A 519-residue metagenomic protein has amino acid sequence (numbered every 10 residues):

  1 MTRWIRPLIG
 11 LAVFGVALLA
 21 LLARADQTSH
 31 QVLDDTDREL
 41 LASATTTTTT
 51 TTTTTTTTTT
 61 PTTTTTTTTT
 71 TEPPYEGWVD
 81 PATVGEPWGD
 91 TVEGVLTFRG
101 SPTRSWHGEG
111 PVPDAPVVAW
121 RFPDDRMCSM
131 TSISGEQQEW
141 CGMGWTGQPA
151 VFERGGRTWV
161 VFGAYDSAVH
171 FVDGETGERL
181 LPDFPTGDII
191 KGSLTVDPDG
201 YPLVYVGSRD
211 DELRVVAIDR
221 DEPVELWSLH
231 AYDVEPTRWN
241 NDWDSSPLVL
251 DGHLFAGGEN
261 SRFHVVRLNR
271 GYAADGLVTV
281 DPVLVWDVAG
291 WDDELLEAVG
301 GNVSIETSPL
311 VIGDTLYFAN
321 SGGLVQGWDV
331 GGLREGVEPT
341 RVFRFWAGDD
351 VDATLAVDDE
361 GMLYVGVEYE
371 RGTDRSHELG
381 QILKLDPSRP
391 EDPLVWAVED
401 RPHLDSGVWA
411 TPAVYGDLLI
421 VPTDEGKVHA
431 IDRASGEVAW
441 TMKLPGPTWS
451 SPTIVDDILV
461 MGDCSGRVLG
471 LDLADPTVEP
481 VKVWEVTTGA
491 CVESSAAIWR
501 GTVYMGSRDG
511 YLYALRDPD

Functional and structural regions predicted by a protein language model:
M1-V13: N-terminal export and membrane-targeting signals
V16-T45: C-terminal region of N-terminal signal peptides and the immediate post-cleavage residues of exported proteins
D37, E72-E93, F98, R104-W145 (+2 more regions): Extracytoplasmic/lumenal domain signature
S43-T71: Extracellular mucin-like PTS domains
